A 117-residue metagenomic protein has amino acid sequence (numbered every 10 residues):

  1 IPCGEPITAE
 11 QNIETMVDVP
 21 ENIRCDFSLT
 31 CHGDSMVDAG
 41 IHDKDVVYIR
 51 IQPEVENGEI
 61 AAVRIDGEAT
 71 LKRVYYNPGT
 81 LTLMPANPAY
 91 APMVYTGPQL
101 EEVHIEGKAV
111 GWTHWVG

Functional and structural regions predicted by a protein language model:
I1-H42, E68-A69, Y76-T80, H104-E106 (+1 more regions): Short, positionally conserved secondary-structure boundary motifs
D26, E56-A61: Short, hydrophobic/aromatic-rich segments at coil-to-beta transitions
G33, I65, P85: Flexible glycine-/small-residue-rich
M36-G40, R50-E54, L100: Short, surface-exposed secondary-structure edge patches
K44-D45, E59: Structural motif
V47-I49, A62: Hydrophobic beta-strand signal
Q52-V55, G67-A69: Short, charged beta-turn/beta-strand-edge "cap" motif at the junction between a beta-strand and an adjacent loop
T70-L100: Aromatic- and Lys/Arg-enriched surface recognition patch
